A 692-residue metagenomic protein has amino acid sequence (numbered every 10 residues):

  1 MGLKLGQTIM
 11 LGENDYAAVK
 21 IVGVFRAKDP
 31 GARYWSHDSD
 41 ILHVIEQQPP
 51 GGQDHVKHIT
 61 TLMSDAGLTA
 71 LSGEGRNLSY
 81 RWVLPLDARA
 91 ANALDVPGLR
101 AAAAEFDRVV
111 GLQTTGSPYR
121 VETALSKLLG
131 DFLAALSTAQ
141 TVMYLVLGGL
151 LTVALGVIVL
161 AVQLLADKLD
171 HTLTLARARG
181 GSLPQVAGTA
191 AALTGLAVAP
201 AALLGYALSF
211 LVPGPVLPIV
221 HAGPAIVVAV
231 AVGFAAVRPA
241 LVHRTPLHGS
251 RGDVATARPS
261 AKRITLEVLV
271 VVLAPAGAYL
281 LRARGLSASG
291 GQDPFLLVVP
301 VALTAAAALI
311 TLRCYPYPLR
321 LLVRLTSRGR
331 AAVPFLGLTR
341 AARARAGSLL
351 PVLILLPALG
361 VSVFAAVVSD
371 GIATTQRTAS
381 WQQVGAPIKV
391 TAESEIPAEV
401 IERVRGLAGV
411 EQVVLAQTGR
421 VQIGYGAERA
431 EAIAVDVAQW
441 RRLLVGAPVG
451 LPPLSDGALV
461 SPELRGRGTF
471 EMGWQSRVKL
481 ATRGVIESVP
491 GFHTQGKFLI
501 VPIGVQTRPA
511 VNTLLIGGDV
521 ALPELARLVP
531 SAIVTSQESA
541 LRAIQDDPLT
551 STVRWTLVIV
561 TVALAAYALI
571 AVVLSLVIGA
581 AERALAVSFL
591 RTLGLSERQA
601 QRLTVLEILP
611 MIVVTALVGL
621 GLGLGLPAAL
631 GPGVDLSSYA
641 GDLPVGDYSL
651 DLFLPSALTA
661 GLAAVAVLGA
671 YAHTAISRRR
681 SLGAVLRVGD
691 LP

Functional and structural regions predicted by a protein language model:
M1-A154, A222, L286-L297, I310 (+5 more regions): Membrane transport/envelope proteins' first extracytoplasmic loop
G148, L155, L160, T194 (+7 more regions): Hydrophobic positions within alpha-helical transmembrane segments of bacterial inner-membrane proteins
G156-G195, D253, A571-V613: Interfacial "coupling" helices/loops that link adjacent transmembrane helices in transporter permeases
P184, G188-A201, G205, K262 (+6 more regions): Alpha-helical transmembrane segments of multi-pass membrane proteins
T194, A202-G223, A283-F295, L620-G661 (+1 more regions): Short helix-loop junctions at transmembrane helix boundaries
P224-V242, A307, F653-T674: Hydrophobic alpha-helical transmembrane segments of polytopic membrane proteins
T245-P259, R678-P692: Short cytosolic juxtamembrane segments of multi-pass membrane proteins
L286-P453: Juxtamembrane segments of multi-pass membrane proteins
